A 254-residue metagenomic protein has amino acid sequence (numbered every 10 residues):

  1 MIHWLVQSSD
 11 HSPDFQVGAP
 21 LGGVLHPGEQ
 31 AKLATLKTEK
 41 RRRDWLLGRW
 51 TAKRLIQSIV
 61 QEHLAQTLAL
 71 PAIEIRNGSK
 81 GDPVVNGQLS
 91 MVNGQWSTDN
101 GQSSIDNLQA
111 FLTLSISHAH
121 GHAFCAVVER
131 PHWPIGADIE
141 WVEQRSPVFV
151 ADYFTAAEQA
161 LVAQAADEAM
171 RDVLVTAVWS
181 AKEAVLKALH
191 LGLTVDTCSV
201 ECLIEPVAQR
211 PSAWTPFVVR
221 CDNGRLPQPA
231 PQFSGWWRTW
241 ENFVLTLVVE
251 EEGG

Functional and structural regions predicted by a protein language model:
M1-G254: Core catalytic alpha/beta fold that binds nucleotide/phospho-ligands
